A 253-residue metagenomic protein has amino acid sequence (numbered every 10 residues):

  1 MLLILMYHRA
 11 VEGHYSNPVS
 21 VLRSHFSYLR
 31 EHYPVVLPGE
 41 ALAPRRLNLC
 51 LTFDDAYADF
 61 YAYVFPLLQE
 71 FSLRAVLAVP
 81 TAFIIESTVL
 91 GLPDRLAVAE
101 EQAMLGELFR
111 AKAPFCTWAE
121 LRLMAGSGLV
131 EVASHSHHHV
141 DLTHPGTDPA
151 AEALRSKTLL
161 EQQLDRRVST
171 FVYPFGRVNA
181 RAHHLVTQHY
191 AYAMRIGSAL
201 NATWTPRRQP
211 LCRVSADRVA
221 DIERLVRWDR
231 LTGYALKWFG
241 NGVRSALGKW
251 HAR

Functional and structural regions predicted by a protein language model:
M1-T52, Y57-D59, H144-R253: C-terminal active-site subregion of NodB/CE4 polysaccharide deacetylases
L5-E12, L47-L49, Q69-R177, P210-L211: Metal-dependent polysaccharide deacetylase catalytic core of the NodB/CE4 family, i.e., the active-site-bearing domain
R23-F26, V64-F65, W118-A125, H183-T187: Short amphipathic alpha-helical segments and helix-helix/interface helices
L42-A43, F65-F71: Short, charge-rich binding segments
D59-F60, E86: Short active-site-adjacent helix-start/loop capping segments
